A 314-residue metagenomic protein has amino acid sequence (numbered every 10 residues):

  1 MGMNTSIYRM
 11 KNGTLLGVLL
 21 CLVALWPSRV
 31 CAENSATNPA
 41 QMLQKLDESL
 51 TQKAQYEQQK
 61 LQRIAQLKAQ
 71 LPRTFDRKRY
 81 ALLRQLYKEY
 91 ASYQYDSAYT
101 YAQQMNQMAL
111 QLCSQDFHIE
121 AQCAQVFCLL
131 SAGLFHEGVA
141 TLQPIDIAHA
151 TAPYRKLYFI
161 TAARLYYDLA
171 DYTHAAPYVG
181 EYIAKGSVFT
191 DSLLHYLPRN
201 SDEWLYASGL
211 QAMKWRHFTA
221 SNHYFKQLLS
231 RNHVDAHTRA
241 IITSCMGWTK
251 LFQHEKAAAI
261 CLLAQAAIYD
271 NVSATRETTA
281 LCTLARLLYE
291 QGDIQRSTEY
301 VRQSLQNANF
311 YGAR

Functional and structural regions predicted by a protein language model:
G2, I7-Y8, P27-R314: A "functional boundary" signal
G17-L25: Bacterial N-terminal signal peptides
